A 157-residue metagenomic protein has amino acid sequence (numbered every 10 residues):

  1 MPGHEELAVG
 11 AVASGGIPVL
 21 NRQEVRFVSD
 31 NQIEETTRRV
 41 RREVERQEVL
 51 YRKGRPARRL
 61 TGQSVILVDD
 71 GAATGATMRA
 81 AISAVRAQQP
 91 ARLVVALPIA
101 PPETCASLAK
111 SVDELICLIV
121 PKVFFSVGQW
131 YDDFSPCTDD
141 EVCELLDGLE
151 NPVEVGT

Functional and structural regions predicted by a protein language model:
M1-T157: PRPP-associated nucleotide enzymes
